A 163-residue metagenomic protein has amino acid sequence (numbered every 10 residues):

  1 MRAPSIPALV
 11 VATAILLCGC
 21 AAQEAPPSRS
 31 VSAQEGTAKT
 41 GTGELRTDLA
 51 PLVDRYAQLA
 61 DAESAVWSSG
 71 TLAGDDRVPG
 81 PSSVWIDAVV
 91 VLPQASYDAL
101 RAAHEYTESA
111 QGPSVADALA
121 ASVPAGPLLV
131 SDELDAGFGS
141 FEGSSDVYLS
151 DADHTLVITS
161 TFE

Functional and structural regions predicted by a protein language model:
M1-C18: Sec-dependent bacterial lipoprotein signal peptides
A3, P26-S30, P79, I158: Intrinsically disordered, low-complexity segments
G19-E24: Bacterial signal peptide processing site
A25-A60: N-terminal low-complexity, Pro/Thr/Ser-rich intrinsically disordered segments that act as propeptides or flexible
G43-T47, V66-G70, A125-L128, D135-G139: A short linear-motif detector with a strong N-terminal bias
R55-A57, G80, V147-S150: A general structural signal for short secondary-structure junctions and capping/turn motifs
Q58-L128: Mature extracytoplasmic domains of secretory-pathway proteins
A99-E163: Extracytosolic low-complexity repeat regions of secreted or lipid-anchored proteins
